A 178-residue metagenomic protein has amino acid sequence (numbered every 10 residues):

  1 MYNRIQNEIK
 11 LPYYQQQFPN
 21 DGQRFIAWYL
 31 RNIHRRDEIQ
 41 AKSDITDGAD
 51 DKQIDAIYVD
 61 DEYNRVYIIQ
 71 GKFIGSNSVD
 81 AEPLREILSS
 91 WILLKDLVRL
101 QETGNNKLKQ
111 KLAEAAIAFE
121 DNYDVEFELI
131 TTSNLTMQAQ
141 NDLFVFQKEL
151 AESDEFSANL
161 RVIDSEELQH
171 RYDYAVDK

Functional and structural regions predicted by a protein language model:
M1-K178: N-terminal extension/subdomain marker
